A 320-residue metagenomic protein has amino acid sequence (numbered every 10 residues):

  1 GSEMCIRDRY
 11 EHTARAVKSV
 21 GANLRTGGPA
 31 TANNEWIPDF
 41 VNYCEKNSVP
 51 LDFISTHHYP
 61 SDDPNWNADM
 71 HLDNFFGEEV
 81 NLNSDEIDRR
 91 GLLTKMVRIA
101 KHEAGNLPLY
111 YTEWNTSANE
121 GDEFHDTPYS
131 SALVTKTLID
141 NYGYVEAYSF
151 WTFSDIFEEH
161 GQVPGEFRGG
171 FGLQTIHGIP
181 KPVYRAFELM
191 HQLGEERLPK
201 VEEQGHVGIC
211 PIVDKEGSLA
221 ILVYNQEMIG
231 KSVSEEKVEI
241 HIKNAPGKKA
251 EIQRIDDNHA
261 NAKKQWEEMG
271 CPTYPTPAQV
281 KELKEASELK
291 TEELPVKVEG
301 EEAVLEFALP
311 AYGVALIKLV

Functional and structural regions predicted by a protein language model:
G1-C5: Short, small-residue-biased leader/transition segments that mark boundaries at the very start of proteins
R7-D140, Y144: Noncatalytic carbohydrate-binding groove/subsite architecture in carbohydrate-active enzymes
V49, H58-A68, A147-F150, S154-F157 (+1 more regions): Short, solvent-exposed beta-strand-terminating loops
D69-S84, Q162, R168, E267-E288: Charged, glycine/proline-rich intrinsically disordered loops and linkers
E113-E227, V233: Aromatic/acidic polysaccharide-binding cleft in carbohydrate-active enzymes
H206-K248, I252-E268, A311-L316: Carbohydrate-binding surface patches
N244-E302: Acidic, Ser/Thr/Pro-rich beta/coil linker or hinge segments at domain junctions
A303-L305, A315: Short strand-edge motifs at loop-to-beta-strand transitions and within beta-strands of extracellular beta-rich domains
